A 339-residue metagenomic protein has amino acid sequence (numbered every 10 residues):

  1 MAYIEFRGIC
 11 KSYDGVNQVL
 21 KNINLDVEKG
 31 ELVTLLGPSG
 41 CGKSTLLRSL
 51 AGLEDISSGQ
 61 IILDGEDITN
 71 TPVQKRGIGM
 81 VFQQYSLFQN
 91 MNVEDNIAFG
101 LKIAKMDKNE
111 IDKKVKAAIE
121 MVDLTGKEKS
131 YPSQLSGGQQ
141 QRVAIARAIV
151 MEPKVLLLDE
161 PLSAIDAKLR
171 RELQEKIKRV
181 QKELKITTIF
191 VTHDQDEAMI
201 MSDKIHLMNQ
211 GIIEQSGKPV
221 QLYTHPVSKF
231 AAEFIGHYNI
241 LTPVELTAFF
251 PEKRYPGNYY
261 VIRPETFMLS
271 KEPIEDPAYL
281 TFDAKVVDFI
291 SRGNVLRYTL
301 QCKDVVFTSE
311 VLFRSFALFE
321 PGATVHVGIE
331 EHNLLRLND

Functional and structural regions predicted by a protein language model:
E5, D26, I62, H326-G328: ABC ATPase nucleotide-binding domain
V16-Q18: Short coil-to-beta microelement around the adenine-binding A-loop and adjacent beta1/P-loop entry of ABC ATPase
L32, V73-V227: ABC ATPase nucleotide-binding domains
L36-P38: The feature captures the beta-strand-to-loop junction immediately N-terminal to the Walker
A51: Helix-to-loop junction immediately C-terminal to a conserved catalytic motif
G59-D67: Conserved ABC transporter NBD signature motif
A248-D339: Non-catalytic connector elements of ABC transporters
